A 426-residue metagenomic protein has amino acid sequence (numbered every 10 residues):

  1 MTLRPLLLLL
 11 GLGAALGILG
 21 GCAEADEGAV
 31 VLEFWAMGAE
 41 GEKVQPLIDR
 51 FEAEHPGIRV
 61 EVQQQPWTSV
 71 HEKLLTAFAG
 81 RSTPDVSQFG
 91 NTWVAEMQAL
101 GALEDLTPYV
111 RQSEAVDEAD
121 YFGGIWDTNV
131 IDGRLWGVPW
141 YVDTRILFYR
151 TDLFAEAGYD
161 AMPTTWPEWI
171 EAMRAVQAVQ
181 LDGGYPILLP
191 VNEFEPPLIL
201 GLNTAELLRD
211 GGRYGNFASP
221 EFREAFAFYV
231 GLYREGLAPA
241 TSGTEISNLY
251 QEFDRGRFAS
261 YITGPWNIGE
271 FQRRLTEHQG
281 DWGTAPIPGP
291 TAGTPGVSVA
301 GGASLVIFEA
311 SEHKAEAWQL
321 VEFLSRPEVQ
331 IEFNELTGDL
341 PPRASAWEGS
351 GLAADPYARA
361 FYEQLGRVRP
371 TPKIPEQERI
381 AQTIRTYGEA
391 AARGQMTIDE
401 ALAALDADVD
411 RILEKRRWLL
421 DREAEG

Functional and structural regions predicted by a protein language model:
A23, R59, A155, E363-G426: Conserved C-terminal helix/tail region of periplasmic/extracytoplasmic solute-binding proteins
G28-A39, I58-Q63, D85-V86, I187 (+1 more regions): Short, well-ordered beta-strand elements
R50-Y121, V130, A155-T164, E252 (+3 more regions): Extracytoplasmic "Venus flytrap"/periplasmic binding protein-like
P84-D85, E114-L153, Y185-P186, T294-S298 (+1 more regions): A structural signal for short loop-to-beta-strand junctions that line the ligand-binding cleft of periplasmic/secreted
N91-I146, I170, I199, D281-A285 (+1 more regions): Hinge/lid segment of periplasmic solute-binding proteins
R111, P265-Q279, P290-T386, W418-G426: C-terminal lobe and pocket-closing loops of periplasmic/extracytoplasmic Venus-flytrap solute-binding proteins
I131-W140, R145, P167-G215, F258: Extracytoplasmic/periplasmic solute-binding protein
M173-Q177, G212-G243, I287: Glycine-centered hinge/linker elements that transmit conformational signals in sensory and ligand-binding systems
